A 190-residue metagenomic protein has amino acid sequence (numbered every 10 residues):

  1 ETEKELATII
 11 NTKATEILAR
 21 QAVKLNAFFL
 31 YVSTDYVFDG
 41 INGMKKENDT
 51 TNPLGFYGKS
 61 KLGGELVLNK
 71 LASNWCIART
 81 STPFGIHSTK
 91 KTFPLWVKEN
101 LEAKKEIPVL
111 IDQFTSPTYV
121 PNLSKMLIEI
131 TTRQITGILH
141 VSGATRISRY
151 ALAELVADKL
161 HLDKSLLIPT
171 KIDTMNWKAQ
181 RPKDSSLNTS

Functional and structural regions predicted by a protein language model:
E1-T12: NAD(P)H-binding glycine-rich loop region in Rossmannoid oxidoreductase-like domains and their noncatalytic homologs
T15-L18, E65, L127: Conserved internal alpha-helix within the Rossmann fold of NAD(P)-dependent oxidoreductases
E16-L54: Conserved Rossmann-fold NAD(P)-dependent oxidoreductase catalytic core, especially the SDR/UDP-sugar
V23, N52-C76: Active-site Tyr-X1-5-Lys
L66-T115, P121-N122, I128: NAD(P)-dependent short-chain dehydrogenase/reductase
V97, S124-T131, V156, T189: Hydrophobic "lid"/C-terminal helical patch of Rossmann-like NAD(P)-dependent dehydrogenase/epimerase domains
M126, R133-K178: Mid/C-terminal beta-alpha module of Rossmann-like enzyme folds, strongest in SDR-family dehydrogenases/epimerases
S165, K183-S190: C-terminal amphipathic/interface module of NAD(P)-dependent oxidoreductases and related NAD-binding regulators
